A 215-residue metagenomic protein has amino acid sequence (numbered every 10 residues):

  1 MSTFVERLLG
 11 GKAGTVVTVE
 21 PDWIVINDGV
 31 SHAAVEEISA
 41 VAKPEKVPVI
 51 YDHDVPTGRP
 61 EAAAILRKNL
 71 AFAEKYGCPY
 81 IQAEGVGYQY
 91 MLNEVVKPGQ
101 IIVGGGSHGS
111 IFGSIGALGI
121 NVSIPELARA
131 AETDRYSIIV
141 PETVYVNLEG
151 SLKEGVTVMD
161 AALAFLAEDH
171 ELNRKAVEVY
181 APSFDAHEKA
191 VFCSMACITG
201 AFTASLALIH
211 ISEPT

Functional and structural regions predicted by a protein language model:
M1, V5, N27-V35, G58-N69 (+4 more regions): Generic structural signal for well-ordered, non-membrane alpha-helical segments in soluble metabolic enzymes
M1-A42, E178-Y180, A186-K189: N-terminal amphipathic, basic-rich helices that act as targeting or association modules
V16-V17, K46-P48, C78-I81, Q100-I102 (+3 more regions): Structural motif
E20-D22, I50-D54, G104, Y145-E149 (+1 more regions): Short glycine-rich or small-residue beta-strand-to-loop segments that form or flank ligand, phosphate, metal/Fe-S
I26-P125: Long, structured ligand/cofactor-binding scaffold of large enzymes
H108-L208: Mobile "lid/hinge" segments at catalytic clefts and subdomain interfaces of large enzymes
A207-T215: Residue-level detector of conserved catalytic or cofactor/ligand-binding positions in enzyme active sites
